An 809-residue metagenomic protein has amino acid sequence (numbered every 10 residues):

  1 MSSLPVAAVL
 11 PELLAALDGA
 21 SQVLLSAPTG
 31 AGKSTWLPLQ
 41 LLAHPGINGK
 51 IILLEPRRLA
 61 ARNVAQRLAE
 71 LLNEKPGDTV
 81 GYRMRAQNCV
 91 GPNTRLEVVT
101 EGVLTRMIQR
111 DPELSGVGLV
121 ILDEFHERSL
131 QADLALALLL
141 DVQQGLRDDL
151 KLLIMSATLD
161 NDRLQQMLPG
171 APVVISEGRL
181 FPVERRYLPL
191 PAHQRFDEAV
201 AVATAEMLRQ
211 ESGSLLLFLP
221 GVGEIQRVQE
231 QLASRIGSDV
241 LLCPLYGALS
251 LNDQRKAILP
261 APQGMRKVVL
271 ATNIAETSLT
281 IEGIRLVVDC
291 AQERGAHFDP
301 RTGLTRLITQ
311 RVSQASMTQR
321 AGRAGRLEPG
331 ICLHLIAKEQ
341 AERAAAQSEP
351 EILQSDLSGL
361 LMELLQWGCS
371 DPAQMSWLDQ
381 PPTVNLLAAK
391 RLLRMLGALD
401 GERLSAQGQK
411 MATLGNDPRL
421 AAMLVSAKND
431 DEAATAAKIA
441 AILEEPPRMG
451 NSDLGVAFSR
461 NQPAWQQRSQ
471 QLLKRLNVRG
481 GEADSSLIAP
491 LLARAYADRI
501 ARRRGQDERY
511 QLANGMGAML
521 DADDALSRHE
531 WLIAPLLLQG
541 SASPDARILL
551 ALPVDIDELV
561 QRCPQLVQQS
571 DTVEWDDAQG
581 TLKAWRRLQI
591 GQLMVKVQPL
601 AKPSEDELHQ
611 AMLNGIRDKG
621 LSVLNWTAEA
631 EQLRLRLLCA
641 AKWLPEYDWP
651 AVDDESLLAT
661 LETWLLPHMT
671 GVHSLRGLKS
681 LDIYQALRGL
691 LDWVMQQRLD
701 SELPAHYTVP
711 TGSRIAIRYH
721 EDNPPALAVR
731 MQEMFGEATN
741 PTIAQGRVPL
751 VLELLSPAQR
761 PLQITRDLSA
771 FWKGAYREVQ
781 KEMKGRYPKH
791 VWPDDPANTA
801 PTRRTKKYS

Functional and structural regions predicted by a protein language model:
M1-M423, A483, L538, D722: P-loop NTPase motor module signature
G102-V103, L270-I274, A291, A495 (+1 more regions): Conserved helicase core region in the C-terminal RecA-like lobe
D111-H126, L136, C290-R294, G303 (+6 more regions): Extended active-site and interfacial segments that coordinate phosphate-rich ligands in large catalytic machineries
I121-L122, S250, Q254, S426-P447 (+1 more regions): Charge-dense polyanion-binding interfaces
F181, A518, R714-A716: Short, isolated positions in well-ordered beta-strands
L399, E432-G517, E530-H706, Q745-S809: Acidic, serine/threonine- and proline-rich low-complexity intrinsically disordered segments
A686-V748: C-terminal accessory/binding modules appended to enzymatic or scaffolding proteins
